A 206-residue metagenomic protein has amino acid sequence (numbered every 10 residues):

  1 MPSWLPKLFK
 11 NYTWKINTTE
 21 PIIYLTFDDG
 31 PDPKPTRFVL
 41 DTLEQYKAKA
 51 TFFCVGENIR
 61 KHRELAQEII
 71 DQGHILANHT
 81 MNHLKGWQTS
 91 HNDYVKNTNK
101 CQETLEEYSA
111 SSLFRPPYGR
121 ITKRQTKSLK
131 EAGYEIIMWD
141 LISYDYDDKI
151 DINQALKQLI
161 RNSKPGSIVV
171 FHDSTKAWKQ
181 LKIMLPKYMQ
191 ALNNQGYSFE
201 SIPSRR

Functional and structural regions predicted by a protein language model:
M1-T26, P31-K47, K61-E64, P186-R206: N-terminal pre-catalytic segment of deacetylase/amide-hydrolase enzymes
I23-F27, A50-F52, L76-H79, S112-F114 (+1 more regions): Hydrophobic faces of well-ordered beta-strands that scaffold small-molecule active sites in alpha/beta enzyme cores
G30-K34, F53-H62, L84-N92, R115-T122 (+2 more regions): Acidic-and-aromatic substrate-binding clefts and catalytic sites of carbohydrate-active enzymes
L40-K49, I75, L84, H91-K123 (+3 more regions): CE4/NodB-like, metal-dependent polysaccharide N-deacetylase domain that modifies extracellular/periplasmic N-acetylated
Q45-Q72: A short, conserved beta-to-alpha structural element at the edge of catalytic cores that scaffolds binding
Q67, H91-T98, I150-K157, K182-P186: Charged helix-capping and loop-helix junction motifs
R120, T126-R161, G196-R206: His/Asp/Glu-enriched short active-site or ligand-binding loop at hydrolase and phosphoryl-transfer sites
S163-K176, Q180-P203: Catalytic grooves of carbohydrate-active enzymes
